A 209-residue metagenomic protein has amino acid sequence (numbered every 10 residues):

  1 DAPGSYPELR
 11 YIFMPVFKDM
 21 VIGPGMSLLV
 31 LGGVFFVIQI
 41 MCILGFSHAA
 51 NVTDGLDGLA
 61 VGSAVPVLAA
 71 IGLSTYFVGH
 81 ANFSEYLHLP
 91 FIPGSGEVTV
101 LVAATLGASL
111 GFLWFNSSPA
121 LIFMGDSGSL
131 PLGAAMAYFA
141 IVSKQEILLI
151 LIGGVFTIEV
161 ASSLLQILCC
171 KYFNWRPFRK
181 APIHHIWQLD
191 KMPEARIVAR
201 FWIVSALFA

Functional and structural regions predicted by a protein language model:
A2-I12, V34-A209: Alpha-helical transmembrane segments
A2-V30: Extracytosolic (periplasmic/ER-lumenal) interhelical loops and adjacent juxtamembrane/interface segments of multi-pass
